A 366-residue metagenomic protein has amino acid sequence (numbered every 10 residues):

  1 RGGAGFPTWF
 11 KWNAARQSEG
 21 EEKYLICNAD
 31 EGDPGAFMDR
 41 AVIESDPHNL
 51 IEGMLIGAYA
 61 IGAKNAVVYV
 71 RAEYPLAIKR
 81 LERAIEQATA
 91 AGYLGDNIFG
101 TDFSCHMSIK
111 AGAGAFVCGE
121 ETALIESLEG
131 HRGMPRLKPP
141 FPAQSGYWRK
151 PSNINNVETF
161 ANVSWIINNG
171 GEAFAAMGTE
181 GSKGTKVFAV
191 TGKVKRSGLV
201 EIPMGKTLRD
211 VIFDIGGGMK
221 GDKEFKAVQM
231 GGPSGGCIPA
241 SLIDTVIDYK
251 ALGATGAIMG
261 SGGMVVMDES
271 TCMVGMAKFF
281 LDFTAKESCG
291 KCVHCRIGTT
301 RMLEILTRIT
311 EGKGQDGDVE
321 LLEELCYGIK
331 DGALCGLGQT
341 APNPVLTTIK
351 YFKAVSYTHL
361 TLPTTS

Functional and structural regions predicted by a protein language model:
R1-F6, A285-E304, Y327-P344: Local cysteine-cluster metal-coordination motifs and their immediate loop/turn environment, predominantly Fe-S cluster
R1-R132: Iron-sulfur-cluster electron-transfer modules
A4-W12, A36-D39, I78-R83, C118-G130 (+8 more regions): Short acidic, glycine/serine/threonine-rich loops at helix termini
A72-L76, R83, K223-A227, S234-A240 (+1 more regions): Terminal amphipathic helices with adjacent charged low-complexity linkers/tails
I78-M204, G216: Hydrophobic alpha-helical positions that pack around
G205-K220: Short amphipathic, charge-patterned alpha-helical segments
G221-K226, V274-K291, E311-L334: Immediate flanking context of iron-sulfur cluster ligation sites
T358-T364: Conserved small/polar residues in nucleotide/adenosyl-binding loops
